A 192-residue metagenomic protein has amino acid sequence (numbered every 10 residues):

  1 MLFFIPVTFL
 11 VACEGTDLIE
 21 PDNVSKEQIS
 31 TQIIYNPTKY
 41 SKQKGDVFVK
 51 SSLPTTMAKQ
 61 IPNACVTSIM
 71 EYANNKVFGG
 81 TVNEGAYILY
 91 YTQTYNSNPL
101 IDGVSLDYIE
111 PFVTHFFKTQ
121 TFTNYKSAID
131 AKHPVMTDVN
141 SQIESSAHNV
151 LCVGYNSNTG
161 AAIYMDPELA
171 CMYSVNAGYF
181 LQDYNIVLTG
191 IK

Functional and structural regions predicted by a protein language model:
M1-L10: Bacterial N-terminal signal peptides
C13-N98, S141-I143, N158, I191: Active-site-adjacent structural segments surrounding the nucleophilic cysteine of cysteine proteases and isopeptidases
N74-K76, G85-K192: Conserved active-site-adjacent core of cysteine acyl-enzyme catalytic domains
